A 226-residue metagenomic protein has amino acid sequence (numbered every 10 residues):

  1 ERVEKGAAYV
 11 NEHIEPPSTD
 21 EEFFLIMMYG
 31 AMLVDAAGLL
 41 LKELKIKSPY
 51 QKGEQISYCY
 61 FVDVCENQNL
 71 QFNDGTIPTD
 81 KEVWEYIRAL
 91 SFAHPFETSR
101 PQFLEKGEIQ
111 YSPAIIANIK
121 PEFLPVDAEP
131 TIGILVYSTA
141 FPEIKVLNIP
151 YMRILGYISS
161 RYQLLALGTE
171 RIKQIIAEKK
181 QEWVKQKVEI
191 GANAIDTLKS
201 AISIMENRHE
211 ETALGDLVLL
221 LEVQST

Functional and structural regions predicted by a protein language model:
E1-I77, K120-T226: Amphipathic alpha-helical interface segments
I46, Y50-I56, F96, P101-E108: Long amphipathic alpha-helical coiled-coil segments
C65, F72-L104: Histidine-centered, metal-coordinating catalytic motifs and their short helical/loop contexts
Q110-I119: Low-complexity intrinsically disordered segments
